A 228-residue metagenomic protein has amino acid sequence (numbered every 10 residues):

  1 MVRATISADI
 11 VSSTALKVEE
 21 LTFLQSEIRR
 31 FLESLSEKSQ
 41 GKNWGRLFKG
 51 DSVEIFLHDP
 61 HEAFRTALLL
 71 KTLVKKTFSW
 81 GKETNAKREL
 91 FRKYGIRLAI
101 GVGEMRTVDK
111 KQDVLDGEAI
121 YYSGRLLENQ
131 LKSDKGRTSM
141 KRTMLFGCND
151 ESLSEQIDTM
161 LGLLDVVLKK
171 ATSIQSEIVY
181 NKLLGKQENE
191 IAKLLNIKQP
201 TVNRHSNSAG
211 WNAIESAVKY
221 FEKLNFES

Functional and structural regions predicted by a protein language model:
M1-S228: Regulatory and interdomain segments flanking nucleotide-handling catalytic cores in signaling/defense enzymes
